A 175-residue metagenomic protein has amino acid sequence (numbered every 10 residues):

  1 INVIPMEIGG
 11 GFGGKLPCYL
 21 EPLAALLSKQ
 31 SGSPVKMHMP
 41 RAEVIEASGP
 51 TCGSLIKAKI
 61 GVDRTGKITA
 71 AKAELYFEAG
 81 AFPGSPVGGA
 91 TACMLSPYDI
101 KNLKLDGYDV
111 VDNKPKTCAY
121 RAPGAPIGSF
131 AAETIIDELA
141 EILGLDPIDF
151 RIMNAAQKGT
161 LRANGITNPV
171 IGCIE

Functional and structural regions predicted by a protein language model:
N2-E175: Structural alpha/beta core scaffold segments of enzyme domains
